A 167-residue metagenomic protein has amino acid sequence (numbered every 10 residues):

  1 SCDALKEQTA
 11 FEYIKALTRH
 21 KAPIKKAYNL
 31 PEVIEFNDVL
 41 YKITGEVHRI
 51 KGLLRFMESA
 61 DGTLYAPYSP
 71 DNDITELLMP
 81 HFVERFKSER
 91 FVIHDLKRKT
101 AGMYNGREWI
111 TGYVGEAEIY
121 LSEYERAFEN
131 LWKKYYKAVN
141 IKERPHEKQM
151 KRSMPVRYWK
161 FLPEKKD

Functional and structural regions predicted by a protein language model:
S1-D167: Extended, well-folded catalytic/binding cores that form a central cleft or groove in large enzyme and scaffold domains
